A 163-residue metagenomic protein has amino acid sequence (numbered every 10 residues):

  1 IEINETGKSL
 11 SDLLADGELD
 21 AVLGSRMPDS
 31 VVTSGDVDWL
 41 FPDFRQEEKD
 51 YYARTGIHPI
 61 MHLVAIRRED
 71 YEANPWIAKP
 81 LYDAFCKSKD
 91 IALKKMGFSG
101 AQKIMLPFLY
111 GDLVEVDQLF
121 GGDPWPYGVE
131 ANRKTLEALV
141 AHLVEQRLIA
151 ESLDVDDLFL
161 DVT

Functional and structural regions predicted by a protein language model:
I1-G97: Pocket-lining segment of extracytoplasmic ligand-binding domains
E47-E48, D123, V155: A general marker of short, structured functional hotspots
G56-H58, L119, A150-S152: A generic structural signal for short, solvent-exposed coil/turn residues that cap or connect secondary-structure
A65, Y71-E145: Secondary-structure end/capping motifs
V144-T163: Conserved C-terminal helix/tail region of periplasmic/extracytoplasmic solute-binding proteins
